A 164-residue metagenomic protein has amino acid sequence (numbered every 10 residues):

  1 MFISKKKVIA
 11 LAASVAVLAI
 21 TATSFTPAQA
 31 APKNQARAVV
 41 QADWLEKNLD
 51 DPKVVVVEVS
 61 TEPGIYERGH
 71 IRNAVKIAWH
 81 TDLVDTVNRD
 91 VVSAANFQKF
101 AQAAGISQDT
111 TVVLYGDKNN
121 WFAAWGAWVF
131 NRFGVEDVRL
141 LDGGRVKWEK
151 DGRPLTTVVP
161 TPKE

Functional and structural regions predicted by a protein language model:
F2-A12: Bacterial N-terminal signal peptides that target proteins for export
L18-P27: C-terminal segment of classical bacterial N-terminal signal peptides
A31-D109: Positively charged, proline/Ser/Thr-rich regional signature most characteristic of the Rhodanese/CDC25-like
P32, V92-E164: Thiolate-centered catalytic microenvironments shared by cysteine-dependent enzyme domains
